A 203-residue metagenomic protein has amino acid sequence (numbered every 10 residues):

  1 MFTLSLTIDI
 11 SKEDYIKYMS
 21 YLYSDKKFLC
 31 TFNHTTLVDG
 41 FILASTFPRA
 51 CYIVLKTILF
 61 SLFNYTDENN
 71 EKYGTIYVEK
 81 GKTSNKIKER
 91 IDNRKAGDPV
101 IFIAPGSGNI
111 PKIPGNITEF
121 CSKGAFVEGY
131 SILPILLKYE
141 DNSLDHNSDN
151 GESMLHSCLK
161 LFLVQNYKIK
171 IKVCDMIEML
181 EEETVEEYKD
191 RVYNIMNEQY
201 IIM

Functional and structural regions predicted by a protein language model:
M1, D14-K26, N33, N93-K95 (+4 more regions): Membrane-interfacial terminal anchoring regions of lipid-handling membrane enzymes
M1, N70, N93, A125-V127: A generic structural signal for well-ordered alpha-helical segments
F2-S5, D9, L22-K82: Catalytic core of membrane glycerolipid acyltransferases/transacylases, capturing the structured, soluble-facing
K27-L29, Y52, G97-I103, S131-L133: Residue-level preference for the first positions of well-ordered beta-strands
H34-T36, P105-N109, Y139: Short glycine-rich anion-binding loops that position phosphate/pyrophosphate groups of nucleotides and phosphorylated
N64-E68, P111-E186: A cross-family acyltransferase "interaction/gating" segment
K88-I91: Alpha-helical scaffold elements lining the catalytic groove of polysaccharide deacetylases
N93-S122: Catalytic-site beta-strand/loop segments enriched in glycine and acidic/polar residues
